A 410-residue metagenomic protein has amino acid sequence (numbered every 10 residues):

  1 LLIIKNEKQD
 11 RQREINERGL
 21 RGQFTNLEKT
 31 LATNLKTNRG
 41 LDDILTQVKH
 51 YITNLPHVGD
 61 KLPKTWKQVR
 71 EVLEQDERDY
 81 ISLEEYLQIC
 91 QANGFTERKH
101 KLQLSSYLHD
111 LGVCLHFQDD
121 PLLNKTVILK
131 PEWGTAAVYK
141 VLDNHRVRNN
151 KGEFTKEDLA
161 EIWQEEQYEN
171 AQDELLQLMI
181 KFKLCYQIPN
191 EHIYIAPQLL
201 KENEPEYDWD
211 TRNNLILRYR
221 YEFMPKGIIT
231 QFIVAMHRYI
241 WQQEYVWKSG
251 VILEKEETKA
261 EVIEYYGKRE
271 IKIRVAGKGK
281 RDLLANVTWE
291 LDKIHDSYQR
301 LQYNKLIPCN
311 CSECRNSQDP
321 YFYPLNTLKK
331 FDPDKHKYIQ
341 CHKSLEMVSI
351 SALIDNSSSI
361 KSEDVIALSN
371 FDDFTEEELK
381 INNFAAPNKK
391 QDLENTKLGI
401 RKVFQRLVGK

Functional and structural regions predicted by a protein language model:
L1-K410: Extended, non-catalytic interaction/assembly segments in eukaryotic proteins
